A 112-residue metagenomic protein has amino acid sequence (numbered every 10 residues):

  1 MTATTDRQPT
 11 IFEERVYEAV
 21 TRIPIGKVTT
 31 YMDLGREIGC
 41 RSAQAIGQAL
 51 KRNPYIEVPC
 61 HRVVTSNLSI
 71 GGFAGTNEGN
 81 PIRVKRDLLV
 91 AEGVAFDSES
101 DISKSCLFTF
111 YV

Functional and structural regions predicted by a protein language model:
M1-V112: Nucleic acid-binding interface residues in structured DNA/RNA-binding domains, emphasizing the DNA-engaging scaffolds
